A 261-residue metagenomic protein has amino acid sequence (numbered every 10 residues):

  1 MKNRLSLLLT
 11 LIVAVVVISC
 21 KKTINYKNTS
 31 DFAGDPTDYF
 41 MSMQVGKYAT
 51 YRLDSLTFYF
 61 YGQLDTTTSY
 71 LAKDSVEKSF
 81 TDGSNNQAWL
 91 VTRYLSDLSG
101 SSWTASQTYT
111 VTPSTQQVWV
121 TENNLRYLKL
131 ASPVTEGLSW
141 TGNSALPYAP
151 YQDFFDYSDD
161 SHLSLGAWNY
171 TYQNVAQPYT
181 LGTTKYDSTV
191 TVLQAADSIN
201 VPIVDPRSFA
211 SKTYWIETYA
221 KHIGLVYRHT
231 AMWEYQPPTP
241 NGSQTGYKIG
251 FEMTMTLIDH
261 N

Functional and structural regions predicted by a protein language model:
M1-L9: Bacterial N-terminal signal peptides that target proteins for export
V16-S19: C-terminal motif of bacterial Sec signal peptides marking the signal peptidase cleavage site
K21-N261: Conserved functional acidic sites
